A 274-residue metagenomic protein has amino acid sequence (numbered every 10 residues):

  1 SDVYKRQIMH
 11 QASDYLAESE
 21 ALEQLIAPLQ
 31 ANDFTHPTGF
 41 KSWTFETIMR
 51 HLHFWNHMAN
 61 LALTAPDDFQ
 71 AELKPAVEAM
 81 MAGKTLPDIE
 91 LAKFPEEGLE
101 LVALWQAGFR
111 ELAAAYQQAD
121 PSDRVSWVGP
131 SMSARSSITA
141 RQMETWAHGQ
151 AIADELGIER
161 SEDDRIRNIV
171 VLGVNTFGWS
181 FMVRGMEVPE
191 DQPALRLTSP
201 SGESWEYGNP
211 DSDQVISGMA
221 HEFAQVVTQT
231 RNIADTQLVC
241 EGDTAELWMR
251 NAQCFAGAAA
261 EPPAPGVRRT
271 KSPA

Functional and structural regions predicted by a protein language model:
S1-Y4: Short, small-residue-biased leader/transition segments that mark boundaries at the very start of proteins
I8-H10, H57-Q118, R165-I166: Short, helix-capping/interhelical loops that line the mouth of catalytic, cofactor-, or ligand-binding pockets
I8-R50, A59: An N-terminal domain-cap segment
E18-L25, W55, G108-E111, A115-Q118 (+2 more regions): Amphipathic, well-ordered alpha-helical segments in soluble domains
A27-T38, F109-I138: Acidic interhelical loop/turn segments
T35-A79, W127-V183, F223: Short, contiguous alpha-helical
M186-V227: Glycine/small-residue-rich hydrophobic helix-like segments
S212-A274: C-terminal interaction segments
